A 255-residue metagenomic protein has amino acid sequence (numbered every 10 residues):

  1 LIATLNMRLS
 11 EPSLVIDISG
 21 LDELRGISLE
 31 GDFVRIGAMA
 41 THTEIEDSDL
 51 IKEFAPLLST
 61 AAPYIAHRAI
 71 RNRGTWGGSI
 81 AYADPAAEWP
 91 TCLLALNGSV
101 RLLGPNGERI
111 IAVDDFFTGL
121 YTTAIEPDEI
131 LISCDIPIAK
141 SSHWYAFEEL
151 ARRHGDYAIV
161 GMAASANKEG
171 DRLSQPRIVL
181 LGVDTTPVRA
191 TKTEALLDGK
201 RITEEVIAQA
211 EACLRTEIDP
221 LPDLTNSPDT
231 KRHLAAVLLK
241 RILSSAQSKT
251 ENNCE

Functional and structural regions predicted by a protein language model:
L1-E255: C-terminal structural segment of proteins
